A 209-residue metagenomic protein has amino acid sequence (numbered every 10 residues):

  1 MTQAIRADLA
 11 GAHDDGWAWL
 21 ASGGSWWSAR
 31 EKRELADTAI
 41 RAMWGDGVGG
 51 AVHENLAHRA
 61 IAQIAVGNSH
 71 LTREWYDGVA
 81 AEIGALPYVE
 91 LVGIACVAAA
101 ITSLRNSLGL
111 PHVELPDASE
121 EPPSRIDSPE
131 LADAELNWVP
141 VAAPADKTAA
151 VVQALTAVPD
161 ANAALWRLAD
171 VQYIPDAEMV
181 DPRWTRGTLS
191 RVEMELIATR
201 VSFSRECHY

Functional and structural regions predicted by a protein language model:
M1-Y209: Hydrophobic alpha-helical segments
